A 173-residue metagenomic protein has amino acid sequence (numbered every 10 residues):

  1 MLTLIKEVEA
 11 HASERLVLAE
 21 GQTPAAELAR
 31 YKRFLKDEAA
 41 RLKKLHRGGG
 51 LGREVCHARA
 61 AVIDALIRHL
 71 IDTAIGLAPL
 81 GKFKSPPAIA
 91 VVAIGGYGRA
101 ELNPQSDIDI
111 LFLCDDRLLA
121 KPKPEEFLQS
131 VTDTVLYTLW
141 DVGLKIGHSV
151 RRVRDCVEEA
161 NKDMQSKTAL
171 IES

Functional and structural regions predicted by a protein language model:
M1-S173: A nucleotide- and high-energy phosphate-metabolite-utilizing enzyme signature
